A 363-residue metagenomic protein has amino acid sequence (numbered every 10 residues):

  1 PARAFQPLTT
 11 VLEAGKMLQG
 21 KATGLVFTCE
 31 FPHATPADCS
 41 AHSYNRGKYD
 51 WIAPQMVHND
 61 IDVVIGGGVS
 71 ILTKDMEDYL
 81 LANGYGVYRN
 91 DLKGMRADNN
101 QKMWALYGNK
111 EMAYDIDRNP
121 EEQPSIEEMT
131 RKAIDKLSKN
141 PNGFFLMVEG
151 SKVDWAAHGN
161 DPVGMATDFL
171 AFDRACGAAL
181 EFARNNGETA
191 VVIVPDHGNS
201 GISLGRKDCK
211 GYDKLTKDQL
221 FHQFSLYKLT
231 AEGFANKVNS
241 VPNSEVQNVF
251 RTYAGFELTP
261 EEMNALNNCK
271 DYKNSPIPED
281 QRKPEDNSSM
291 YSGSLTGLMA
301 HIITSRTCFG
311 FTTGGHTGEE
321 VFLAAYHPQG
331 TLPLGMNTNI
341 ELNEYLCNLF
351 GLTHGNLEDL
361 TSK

Functional and structural regions predicted by a protein language model:
P1-K16, G20-D38: Mobile, glycine-rich extracellular loop/lid and propeptide segments that shape or gate substrate/ligand access
H33-S362: A post-motif C-terminal structural segment
